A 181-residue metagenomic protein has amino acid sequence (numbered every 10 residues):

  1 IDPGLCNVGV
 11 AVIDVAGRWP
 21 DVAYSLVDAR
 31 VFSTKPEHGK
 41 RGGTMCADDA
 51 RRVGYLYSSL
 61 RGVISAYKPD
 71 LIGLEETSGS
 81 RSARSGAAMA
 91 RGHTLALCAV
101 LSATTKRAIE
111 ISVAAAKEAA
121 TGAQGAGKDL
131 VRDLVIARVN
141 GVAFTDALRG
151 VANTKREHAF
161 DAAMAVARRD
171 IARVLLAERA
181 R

Functional and structural regions predicted by a protein language model:
I1-R181: Phosphate- and other anionic-substrate recognition elements at nucleic-acid/protein interfaces
